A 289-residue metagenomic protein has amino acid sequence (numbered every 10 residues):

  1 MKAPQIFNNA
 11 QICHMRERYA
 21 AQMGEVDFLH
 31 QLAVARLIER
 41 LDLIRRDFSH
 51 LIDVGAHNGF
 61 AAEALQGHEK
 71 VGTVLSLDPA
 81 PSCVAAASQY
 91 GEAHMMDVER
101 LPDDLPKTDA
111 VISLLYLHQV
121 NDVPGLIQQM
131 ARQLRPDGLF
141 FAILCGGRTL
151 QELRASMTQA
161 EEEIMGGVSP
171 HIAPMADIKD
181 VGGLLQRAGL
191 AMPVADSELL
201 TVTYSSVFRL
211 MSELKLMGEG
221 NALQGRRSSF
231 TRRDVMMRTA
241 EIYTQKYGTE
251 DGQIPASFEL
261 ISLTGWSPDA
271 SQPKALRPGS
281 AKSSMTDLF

Functional and structural regions predicted by a protein language model:
M1-S49: Class I SAM-dependent methyltransferase Rossmann-like catalytic core, especially the SAM/SAH-binding loop
I38, I127-A131, R154: A structural alpha-helix within SAM-dependent methyltransferase catalytic domains
E39-D104, A110, P124-G125: Class I SAM-dependent methyltransferase SAM/SAH-binding core
G91, E99-L101, L105, M130 (+2 more regions): Catalytic cores of nucleotide-enabled group-transfer and carboxylate-activating enzymes in metabolic and assembly-line
L115-Q119: Short catalytic micro-motifs in class I SAM-dependent methyltransferases
P124-L139: A short glycine-rich, Lys/Arg-flanked "PGG" loop and its adjoining helix->strand segment in the class I
F141-R209, M217-F230: Conserved catalytic/acceptor-binding region of the Class I
A188, F208-F289: C-terminal lobe and adjacent flexible extensions of AdoMet/dcAdoMet transferase-like proteins
